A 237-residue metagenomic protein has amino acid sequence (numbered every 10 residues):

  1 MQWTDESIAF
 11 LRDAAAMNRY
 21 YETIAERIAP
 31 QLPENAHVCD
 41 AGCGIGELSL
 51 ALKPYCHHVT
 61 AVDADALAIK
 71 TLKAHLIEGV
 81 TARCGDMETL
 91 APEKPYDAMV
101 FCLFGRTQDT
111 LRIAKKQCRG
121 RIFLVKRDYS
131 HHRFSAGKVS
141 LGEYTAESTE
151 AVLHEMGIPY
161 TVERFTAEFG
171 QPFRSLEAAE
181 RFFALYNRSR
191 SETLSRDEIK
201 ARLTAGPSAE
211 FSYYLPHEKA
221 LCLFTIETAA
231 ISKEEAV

Functional and structural regions predicted by a protein language model:
T4-Y20: Class I SAM-dependent methyltransferase Rossmann-like catalytic core, especially the SAM/SAH-binding loop
N18-N35: Conserved alpha-helix/loop element of class I SAM-dependent methyltransferases that forms part of the SAM/SAH-binding
N35-G44: Conserved class I S-adenosyl-L-methionine
I45-D86: Class I SAM-dependent methyltransferase SAM/SAH-binding core
T89-K94: Short conserved loop adjoining the S-adenosyl-L-methionine
D97-L111: A short SAM/SAH-binding and catalytic strip from SAM-dependent methyltransferases
R119-H132: Conserved beta-strand signature within the Rossmann-like core of class I S-adenosyl-L-methionine
R164-V237: Conserved Class I S-adenosyl-L-methionine
